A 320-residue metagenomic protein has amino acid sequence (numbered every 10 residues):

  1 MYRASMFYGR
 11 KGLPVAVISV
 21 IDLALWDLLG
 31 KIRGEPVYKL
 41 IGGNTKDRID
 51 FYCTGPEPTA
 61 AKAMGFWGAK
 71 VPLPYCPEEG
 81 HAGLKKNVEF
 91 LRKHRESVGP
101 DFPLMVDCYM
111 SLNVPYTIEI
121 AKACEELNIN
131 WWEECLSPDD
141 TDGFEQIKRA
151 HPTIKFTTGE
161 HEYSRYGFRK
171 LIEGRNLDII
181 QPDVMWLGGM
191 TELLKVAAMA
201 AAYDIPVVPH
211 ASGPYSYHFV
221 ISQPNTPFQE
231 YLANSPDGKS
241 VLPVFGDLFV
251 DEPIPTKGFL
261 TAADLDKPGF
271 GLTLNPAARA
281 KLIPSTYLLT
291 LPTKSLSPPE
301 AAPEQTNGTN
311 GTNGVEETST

Functional and structural regions predicted by a protein language model:
M1-M105, Y109-S111, I118, K122-E126 (+1 more regions): N-terminal capping/lid subdomain adjacent to the active-site entrance of alpha/beta enzymes
G12-L13, E78-H81, D107-C108, N130-W132 (+3 more regions): Short, contiguous strand/loop micro-motifs
L29, I41, V114, D140-T141 (+5 more regions): Active-site-proximal flexible loops/turns
D47-T54, W67-V71, L104-C108, W132-E133 (+4 more regions): Hydrophobic faces of well-ordered beta-strands that scaffold small-molecule active sites in alpha/beta enzyme cores
Y75-L84, C108-Y116, E133-D140, Y163-R165 (+1 more regions): Short, small-residue-enriched loops and turns at beta-alpha junctions that line or gate enzyme active sites
F102-G159: Acidic, glycine-rich loop-and-beta core segments that form the ion-binding/anion-interacting portion of active sites
N128, D139-T261, P268: Shared catalytic-loop signature of beta/alpha-barrel
